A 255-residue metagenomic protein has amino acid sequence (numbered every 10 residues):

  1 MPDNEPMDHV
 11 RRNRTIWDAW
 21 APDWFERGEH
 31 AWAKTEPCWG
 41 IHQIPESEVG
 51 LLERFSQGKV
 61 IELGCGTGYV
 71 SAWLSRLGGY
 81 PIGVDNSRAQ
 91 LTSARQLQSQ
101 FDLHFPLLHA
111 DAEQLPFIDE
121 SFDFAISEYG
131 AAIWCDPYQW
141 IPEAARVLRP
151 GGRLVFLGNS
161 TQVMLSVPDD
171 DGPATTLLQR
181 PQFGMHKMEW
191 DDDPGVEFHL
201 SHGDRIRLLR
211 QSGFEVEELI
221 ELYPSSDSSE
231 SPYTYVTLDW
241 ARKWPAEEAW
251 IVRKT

Functional and structural regions predicted by a protein language model:
M1-A31: N-terminal, positively charged/glycine-rich alpha-helical extensions of SAM-dependent methyltransferases
H30-G58: Conserved alpha-helix/loop element of class I SAM-dependent methyltransferases that forms part of the SAM/SAH-binding
G58-Q114: Class I SAM-dependent methyltransferase SAM/SAH-binding core
E113-F124: A short acidic, Gly/Pro-enriched loop at the edge of an enzyme's catalytic core that lines a small-molecule cofactor
F124-Y138: A short SAM/SAH-binding and catalytic strip from SAM-dependent methyltransferases
Y138-R153: A short glycine-rich, Lys/Arg-flanked "PGG" loop and its adjoining helix->strand segment in the class I
R153-H186: Conserved class I S-adenosyl-L-methionine
V196-L219: Short alpha-helix
